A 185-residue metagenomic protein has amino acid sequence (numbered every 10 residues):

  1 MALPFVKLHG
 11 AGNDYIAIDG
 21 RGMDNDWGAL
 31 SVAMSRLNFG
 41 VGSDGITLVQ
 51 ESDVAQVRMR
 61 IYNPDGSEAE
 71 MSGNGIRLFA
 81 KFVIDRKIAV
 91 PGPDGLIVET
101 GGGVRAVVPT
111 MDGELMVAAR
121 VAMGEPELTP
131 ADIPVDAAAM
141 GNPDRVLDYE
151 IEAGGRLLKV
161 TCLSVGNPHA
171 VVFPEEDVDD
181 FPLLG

Functional and structural regions predicted by a protein language model:
M1-V117, A170-G185: A glycine-rich beta-to-alpha transition motif near the start of alpha/beta enzyme domains, typified by
E99-P174, V178-L183: ATP-dependent small-molecule kinase catalytic core of the GHMP/sugar-kinase superfamily and closely related
